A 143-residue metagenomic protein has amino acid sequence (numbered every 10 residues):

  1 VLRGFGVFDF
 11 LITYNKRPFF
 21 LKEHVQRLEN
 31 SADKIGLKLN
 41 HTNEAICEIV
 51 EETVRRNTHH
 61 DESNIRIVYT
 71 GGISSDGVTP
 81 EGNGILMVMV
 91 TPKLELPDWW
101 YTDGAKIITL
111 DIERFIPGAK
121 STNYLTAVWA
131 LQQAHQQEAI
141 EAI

Functional and structural regions predicted by a protein language model:
V1-I143: Conserved alpha/beta cores of soluble small-molecule-handling proteins
